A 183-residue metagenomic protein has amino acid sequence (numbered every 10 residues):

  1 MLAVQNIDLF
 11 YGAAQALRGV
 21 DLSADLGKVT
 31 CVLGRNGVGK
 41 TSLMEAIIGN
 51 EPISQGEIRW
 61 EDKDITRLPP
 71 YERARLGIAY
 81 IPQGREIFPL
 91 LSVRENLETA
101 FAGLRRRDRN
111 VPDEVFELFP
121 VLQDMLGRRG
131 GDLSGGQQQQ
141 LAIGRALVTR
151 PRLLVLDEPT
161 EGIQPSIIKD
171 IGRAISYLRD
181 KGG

Functional and structural regions predicted by a protein language model:
G12, P52, L68, V93-N110 (+1 more regions): ABC-type ATPase nucleotide-binding domains, specifically the catalytic core motifs of the NBD
L33-R35: The feature captures the beta-strand-to-loop junction immediately N-terminal to the Walker
I48: Helix-to-loop junction immediately C-terminal to a conserved catalytic motif
G56-K63, L76, D108-V111, E117: Conserved ABC transporter NBD signature motif
L91, L133, A146-L147: ABC ATPase signature
V148-R152: A short, proline-enriched helix->beta-strand linker immediately N-terminal to the Walker B motif in ABC-type P-loop
L154-E158: Catalytic Walker B motif of ABC-type/P-loop ATPase nucleotide-binding domains
